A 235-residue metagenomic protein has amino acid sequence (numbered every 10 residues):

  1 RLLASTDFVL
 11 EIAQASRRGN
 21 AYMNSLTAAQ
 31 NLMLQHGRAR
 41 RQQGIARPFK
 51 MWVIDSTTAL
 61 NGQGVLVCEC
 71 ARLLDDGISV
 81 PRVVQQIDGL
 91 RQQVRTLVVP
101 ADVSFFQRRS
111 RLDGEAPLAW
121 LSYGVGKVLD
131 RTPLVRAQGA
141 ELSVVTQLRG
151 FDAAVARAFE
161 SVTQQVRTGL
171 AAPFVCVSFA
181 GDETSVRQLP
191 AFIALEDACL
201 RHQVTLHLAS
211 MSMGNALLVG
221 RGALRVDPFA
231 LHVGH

Functional and structural regions predicted by a protein language model:
R1-L2: Glycine-rich oxoanion-binding loops at beta->alpha junctions
S5-V9, V65-C68: Glycine-rich, often proline-containing surface loops adjacent to acidic residues and nearby aromatics that form
T6-E11, R38-I54: Glycine/charged-rich beta-loop-alpha catalytic/anionic-binding loops adjacent to active sites
V9-A13, I87-L90: A short, small-residue-rich loop immediately preceding and capping a beta-strand
I12-Q43, V67: Short Gly/Thr/Asp-enriched flexible loops that form oxyanion-binding sites at enzyme active sites
Q14, S56-T57: Active-site-proximal beta-strand/loop segments in catalytic clefts of secreted hydrolases
T27-Q30, W52, T58-C68, R72-V219 (+1 more regions): Mixed-charge interfacial surface used for oligomerization/domain docking and macromolecular partner engagement
